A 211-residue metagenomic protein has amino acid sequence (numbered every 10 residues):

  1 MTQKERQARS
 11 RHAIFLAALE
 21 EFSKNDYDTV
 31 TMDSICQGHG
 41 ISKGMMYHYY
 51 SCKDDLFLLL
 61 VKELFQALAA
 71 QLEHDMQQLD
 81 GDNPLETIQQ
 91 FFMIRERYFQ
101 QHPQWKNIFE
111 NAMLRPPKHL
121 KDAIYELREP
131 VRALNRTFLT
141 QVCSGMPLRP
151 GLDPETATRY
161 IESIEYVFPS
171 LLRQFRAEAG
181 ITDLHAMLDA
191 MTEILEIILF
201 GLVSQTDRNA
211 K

Functional and structural regions predicted by a protein language model:
M1-R9, T206-K211: N-terminal intrinsically disordered/low-complexity leader segments
R9, A13, E21-D55, L59-L60: Helix-turn-helix
K24-D28, H102, G145: Short coil/turn segments at alpha/beta junctions that flank glycine-rich nucleotide-binding fingerprints
L59, H74-H102, P154-I161, L188-M191: Hydrophobic alpha-helical connector segments
K62-L68: Short, basic, alpha-helical segments at the C-terminal edge of helix-turn-helix-like DNA-binding modules
E86-N111, R136-T137, E162-R173, F200 (+1 more regions): Helical hydrophobic small-molecule/effector-binding pocket
E96-R136, E155-T156, T182-H185: Short secondary-structure transition hinges
E110, K121, C143-I194, Q205-K211: Hydrophobic/aromatic-rich alpha-helical bundle segments in the mid-to-C-terminal region
